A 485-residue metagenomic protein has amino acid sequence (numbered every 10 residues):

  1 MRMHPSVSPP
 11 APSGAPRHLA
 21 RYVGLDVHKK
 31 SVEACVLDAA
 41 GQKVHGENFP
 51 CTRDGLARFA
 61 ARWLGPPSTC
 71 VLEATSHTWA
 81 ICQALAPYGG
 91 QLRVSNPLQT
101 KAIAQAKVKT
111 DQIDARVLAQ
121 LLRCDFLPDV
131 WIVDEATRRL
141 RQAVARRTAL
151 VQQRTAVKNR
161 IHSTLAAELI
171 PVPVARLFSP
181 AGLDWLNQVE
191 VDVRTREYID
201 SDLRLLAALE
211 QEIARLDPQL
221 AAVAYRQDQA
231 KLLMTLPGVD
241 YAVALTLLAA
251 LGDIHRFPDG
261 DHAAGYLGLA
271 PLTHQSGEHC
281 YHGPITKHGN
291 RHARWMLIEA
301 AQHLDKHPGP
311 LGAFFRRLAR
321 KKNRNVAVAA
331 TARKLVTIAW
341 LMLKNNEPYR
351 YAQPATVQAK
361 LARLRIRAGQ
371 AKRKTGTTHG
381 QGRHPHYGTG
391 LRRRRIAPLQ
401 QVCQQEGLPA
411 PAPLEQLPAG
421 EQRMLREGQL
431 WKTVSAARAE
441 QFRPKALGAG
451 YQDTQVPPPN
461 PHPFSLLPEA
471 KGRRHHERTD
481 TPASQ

Functional and structural regions predicted by a protein language model:
M1-Q485: A detector of single, family-specific signature residues that are central to catalytic or substrate-handling motifs
